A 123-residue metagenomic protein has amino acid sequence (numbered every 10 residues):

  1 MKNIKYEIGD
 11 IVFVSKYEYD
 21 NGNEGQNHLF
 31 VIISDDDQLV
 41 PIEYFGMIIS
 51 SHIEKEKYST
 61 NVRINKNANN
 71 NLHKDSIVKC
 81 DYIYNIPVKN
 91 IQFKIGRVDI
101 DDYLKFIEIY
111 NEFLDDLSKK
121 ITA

Functional and structural regions predicted by a protein language model:
F13, I32-S34, Y82: A residue-level detector for short acidic-glycine micro-motifs
N21-N27, I32-N67: Compact nucleic-acid interaction/catalytic patches
N67-A123: C-terminal terminal-subdomain/extension
